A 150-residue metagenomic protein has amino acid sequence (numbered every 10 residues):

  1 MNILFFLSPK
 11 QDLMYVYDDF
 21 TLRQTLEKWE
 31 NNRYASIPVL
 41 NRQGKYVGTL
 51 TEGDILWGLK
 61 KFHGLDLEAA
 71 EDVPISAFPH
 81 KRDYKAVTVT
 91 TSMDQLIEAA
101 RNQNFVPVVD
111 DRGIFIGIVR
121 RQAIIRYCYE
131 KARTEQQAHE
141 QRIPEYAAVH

Functional and structural regions predicted by a protein language model:
M1-L13, A70-D83: Bateman (tandem CBS) regulatory domains
Y15-Y34, L40, K85-Q103, V109-D111 (+1 more regions): The conserved cystathionine-beta-synthase
F20, L50, V73, T91 (+1 more regions): Short beta-to-alpha loop/turn elements within the nucleotide-binding domains of ABC transporters
Y34, P38, Y46-H63, N102 (+1 more regions): Short beta->alpha transition motifs characteristic of CBS
Q43: Conserved catalytic/binding loops enriched for acidic/polar residues
F62-A70: Short, charge-rich, low-complexity interaction segments located in flexible loops at or near secondary-structure
D83-A86, V109-H150: Cytosolic regulatory modules rich in charged/polar residues
